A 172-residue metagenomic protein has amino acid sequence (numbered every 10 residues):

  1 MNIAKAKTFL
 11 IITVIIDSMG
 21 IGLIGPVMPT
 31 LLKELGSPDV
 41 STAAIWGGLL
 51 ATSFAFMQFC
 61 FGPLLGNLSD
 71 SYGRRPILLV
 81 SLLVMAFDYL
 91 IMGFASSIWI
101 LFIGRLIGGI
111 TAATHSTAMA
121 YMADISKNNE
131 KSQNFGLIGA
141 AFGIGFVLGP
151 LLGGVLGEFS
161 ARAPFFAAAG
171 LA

Functional and structural regions predicted by a protein language model:
I3-E34: Pair of pore-lining "gating" transmembrane helices in MFS-fold secondary transporters
I15, D88, W99-A113: Hydrophobic core of transmembrane alpha-helices in multi-pass small-molecule transporters, especially MFS/SLC-type
T30-Q58: Extracellular/periplasmic helix-loop-helix junction of adjacent transmembrane segments in MFS-like secondary
L32-K33, L68-S69, L152-E158: Interfacial helix-cap and linker-helix signal at transmembrane-aqueous boundaries of multi-pass secondary transporters
A55-P63, A113, F146-V147: Residue-level signature of mid-helix packing/kink "hotspots" within the transmembrane helices of 12-pass Major
F59-S96: Conserved MFS/SLC helix-loop-helix module at the cytosolic interface between two early adjacent transmembrane helices
G104-G143: Cytoplasmic helix-loop-helix junction between adjacent transmembrane helices in 12-TM secondary transporters
A141-A172: Helix-loop-helix hairpin linking two adjacent transmembrane segments in secondary transporters
